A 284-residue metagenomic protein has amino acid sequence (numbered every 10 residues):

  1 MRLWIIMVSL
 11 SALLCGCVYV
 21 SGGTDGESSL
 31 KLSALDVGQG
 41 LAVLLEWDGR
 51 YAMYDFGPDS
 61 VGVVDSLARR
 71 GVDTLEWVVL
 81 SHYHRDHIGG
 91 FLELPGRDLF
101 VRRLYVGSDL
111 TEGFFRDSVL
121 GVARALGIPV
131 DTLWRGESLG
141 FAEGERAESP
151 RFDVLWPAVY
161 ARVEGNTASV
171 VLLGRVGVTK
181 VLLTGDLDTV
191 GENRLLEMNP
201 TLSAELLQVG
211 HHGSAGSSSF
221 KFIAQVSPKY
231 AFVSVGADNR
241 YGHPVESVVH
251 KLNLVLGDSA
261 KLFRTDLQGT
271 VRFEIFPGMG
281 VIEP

Functional and structural regions predicted by a protein language model:
R2-L3, A12-P284: Non-globular, low-confidence helical/coil segments that flank catalytic cores
